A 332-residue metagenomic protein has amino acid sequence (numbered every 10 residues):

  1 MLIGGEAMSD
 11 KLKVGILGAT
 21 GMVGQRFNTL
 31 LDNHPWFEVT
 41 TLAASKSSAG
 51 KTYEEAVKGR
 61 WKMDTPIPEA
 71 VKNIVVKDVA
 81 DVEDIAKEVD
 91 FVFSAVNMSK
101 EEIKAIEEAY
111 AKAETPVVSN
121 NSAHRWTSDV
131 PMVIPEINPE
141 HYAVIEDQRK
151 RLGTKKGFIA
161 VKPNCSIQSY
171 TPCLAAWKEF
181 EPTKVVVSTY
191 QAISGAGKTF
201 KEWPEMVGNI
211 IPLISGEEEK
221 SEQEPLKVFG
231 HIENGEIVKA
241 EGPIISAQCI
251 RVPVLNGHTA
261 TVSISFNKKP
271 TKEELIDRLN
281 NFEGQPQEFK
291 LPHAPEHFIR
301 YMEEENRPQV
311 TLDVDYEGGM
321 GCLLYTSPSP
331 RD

Functional and structural regions predicted by a protein language model:
L2-G5, S9-M206, I210, I244 (+3 more regions): N-terminal Rossmann-like NAD(P) cofactor-binding subdomain of oxidoreductases, focused on the glycine-rich
K77-A80, P270, P328: Short coil/turn linker and secondary-structure boundary residues
I85, V207-G321: Contiguous C-terminal substrate-recognition/catalytic subdomains in enzyme active sites
I193, K268-P270, D332: Residues that cap or initiate secondary-structure elements
Y325-D332: Conserved small/polar residues in nucleotide/adenosyl-binding loops
